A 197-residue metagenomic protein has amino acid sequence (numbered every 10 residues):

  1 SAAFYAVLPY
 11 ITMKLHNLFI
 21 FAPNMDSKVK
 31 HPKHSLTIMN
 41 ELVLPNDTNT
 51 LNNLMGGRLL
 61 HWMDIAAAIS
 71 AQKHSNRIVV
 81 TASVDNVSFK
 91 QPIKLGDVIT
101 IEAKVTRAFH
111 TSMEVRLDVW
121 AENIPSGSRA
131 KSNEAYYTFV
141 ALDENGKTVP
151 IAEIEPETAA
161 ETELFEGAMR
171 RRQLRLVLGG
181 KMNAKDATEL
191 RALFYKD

Functional and structural regions predicted by a protein language model:
F4-Y5, Y10, F19-F21: Aromatic (phenylalanine/tyrosine) cluster motif
D26-S27, K33-M39, K94-V98, T106-D197: HotDog/MaoC-like acyl-thioester-processing domains
T48-L60, L193-D197: A conserved, well-ordered hydrophobic junction motif at loop->secondary-structure transitions
R58-N76: Active-site helix/loop of acyl-thioester processing domains in fatty-acid/polyketide metabolism, spanning hotdog-fold
